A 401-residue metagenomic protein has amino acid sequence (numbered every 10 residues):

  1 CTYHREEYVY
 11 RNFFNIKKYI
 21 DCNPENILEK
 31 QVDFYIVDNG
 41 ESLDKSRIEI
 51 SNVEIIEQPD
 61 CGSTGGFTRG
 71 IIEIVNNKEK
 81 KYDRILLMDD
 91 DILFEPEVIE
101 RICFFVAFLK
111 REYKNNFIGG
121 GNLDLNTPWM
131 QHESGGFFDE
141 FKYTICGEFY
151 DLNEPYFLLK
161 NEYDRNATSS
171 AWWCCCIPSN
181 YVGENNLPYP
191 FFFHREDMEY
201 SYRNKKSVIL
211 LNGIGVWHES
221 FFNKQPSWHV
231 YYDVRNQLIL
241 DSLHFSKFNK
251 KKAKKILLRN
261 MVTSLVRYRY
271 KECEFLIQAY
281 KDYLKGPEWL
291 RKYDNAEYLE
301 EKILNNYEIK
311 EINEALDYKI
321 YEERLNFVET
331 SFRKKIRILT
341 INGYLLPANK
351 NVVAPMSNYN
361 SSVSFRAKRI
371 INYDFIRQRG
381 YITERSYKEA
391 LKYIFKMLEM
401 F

Functional and structural regions predicted by a protein language model:
T2-R11, G40: Active-site beta-to-alpha loop of glycosyltransferases that engages the nucleotide-sugar donor
I16-I56: Acidic donor-binding segment of Leloir-type glycosyltransferases
Q58-N77: Glycine-rich, basic loop-to-helix element that forms the pyrophosphate-binding segment of sugar-nucleotide handling
E79-L93: Short beta-strand-to-loop acidic/aromatic patch adjacent to the donor-nucleotide binding site
E97-I145: Conserved donor NDP-sugar-binding/catalytic core segment of glycosyltransferases
F149-C174: A recurrent flexible, glycine/aromatic-enriched loop bordering the glycosyltransferase active site that acts as
S169-C174, G183-Y202, S207-V216, W228: Donor nucleotide-sugar recognition loop
R235-F401: Terminal low-complexity segments of carbohydrate-biosynthetic enzymes
